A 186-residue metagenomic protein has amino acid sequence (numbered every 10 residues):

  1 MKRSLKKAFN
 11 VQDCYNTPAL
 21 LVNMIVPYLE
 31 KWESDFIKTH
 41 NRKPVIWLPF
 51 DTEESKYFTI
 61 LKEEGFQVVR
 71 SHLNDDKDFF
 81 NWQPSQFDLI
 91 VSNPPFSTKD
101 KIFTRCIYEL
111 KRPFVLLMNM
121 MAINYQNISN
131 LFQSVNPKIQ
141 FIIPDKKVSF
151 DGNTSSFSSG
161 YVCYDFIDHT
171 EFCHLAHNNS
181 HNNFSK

Functional and structural regions predicted by a protein language model:
M1-K186: Class I S-adenosyl-L-methionine-dependent methyltransferase catalytic core
